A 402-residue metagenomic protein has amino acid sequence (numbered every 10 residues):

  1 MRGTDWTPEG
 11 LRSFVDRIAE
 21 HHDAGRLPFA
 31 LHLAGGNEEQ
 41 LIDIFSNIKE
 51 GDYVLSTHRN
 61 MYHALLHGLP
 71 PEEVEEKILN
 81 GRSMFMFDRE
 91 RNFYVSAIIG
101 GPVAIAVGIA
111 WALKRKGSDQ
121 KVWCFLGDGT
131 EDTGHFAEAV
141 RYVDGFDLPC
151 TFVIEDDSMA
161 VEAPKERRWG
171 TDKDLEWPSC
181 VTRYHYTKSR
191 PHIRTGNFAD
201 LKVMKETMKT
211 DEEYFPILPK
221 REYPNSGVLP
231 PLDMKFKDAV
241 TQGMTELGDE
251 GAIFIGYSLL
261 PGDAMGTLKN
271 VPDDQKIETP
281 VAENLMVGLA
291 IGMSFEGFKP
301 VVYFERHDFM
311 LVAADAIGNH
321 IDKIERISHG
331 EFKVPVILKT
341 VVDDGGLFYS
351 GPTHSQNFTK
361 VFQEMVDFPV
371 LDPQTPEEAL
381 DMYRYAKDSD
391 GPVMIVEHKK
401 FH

Functional and structural regions predicted by a protein language model:
M1-W123, F215-H402: Thiamine diphosphate
V95-I98, V103-P216, G346-F348, H354: Thiamine diphosphate
